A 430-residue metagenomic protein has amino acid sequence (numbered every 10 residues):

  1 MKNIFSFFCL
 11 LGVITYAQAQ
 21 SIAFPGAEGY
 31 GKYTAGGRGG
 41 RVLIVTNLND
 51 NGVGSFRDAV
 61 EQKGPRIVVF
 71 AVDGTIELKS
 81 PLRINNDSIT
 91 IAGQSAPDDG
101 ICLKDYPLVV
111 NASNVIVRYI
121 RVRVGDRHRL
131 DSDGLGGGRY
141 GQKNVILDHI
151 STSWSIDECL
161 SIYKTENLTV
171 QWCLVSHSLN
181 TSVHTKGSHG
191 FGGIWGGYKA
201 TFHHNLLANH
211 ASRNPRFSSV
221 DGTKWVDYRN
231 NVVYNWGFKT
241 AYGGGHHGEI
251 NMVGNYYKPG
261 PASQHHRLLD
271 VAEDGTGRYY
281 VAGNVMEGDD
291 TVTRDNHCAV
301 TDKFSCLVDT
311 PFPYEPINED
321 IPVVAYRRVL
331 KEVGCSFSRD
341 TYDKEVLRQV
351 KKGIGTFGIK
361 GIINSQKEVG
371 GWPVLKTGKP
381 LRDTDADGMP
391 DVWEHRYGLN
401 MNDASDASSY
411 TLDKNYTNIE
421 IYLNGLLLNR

Functional and structural regions predicted by a protein language model:
M1-Q20: Bacterial Sec-dependent N-terminal signal peptides
A23-V68: Acidic Gly/Asp/Thr-rich repetitive segments characteristic of extracellular carbohydrate-active and adhesion proteins
R57-G64, I76-T90, I101-R118, V124-Q142 (+1 more regions): Extracellular beta-strand-rich solenoid/capping regions of secreted or surface-exposed proteins that bind or remodel
S88, G93, S113-V124, G141-W154 (+5 more regions): Right-handed parallel beta-helix
Q94-C102, I120, N402-D406: Extracellular beta-strand-rich, repetitive "passenger/adhesive" scaffolds that bind or process carbohydrates
P107, G134-G136, C159, T181-S182 (+4 more regions): Structural detector of coil-to-beta-strand junctions
S219-Q366: Extracellular beta-rich repeat passengers
K376-L381, V392-R430: Proline-centered structural pivot motif
